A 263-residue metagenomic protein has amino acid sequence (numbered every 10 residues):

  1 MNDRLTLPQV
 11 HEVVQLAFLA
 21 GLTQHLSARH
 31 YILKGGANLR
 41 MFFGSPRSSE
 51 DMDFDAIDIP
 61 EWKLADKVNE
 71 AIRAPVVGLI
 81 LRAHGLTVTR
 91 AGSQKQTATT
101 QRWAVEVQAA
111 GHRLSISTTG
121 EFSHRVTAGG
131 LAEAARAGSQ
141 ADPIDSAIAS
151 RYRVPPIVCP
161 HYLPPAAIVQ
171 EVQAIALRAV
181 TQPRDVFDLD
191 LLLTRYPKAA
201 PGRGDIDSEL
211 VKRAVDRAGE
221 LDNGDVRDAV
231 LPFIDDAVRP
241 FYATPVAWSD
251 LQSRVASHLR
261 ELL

Functional and structural regions predicted by a protein language model:
M1-I32, F42-M52, A56-L263: Structured mid-to-C-terminal alpha-helical surface segments
L33-A37: Glycine-rich beta-strand-to-loop/alpha-helix junction loops that act as flexible
